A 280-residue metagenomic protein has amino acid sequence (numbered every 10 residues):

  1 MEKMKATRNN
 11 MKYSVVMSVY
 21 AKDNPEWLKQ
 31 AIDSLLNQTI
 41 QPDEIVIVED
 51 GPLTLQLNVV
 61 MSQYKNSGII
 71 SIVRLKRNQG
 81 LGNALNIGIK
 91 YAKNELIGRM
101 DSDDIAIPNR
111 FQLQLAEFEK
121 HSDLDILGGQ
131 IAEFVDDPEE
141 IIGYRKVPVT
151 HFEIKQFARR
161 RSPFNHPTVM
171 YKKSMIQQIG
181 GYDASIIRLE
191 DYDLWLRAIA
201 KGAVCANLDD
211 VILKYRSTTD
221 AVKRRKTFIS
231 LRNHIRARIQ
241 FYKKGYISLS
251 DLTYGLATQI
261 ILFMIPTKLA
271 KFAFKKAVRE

Functional and structural regions predicted by a protein language model:
E2-T227: Nucleotide-sugar donor-binding/catalytic module of glycosyltransferases that assemble extracellular/cell-envelope
D220-E280: Non-catalytic, C-terminal membrane-associated alpha-helical segments of glycosyltransferases
